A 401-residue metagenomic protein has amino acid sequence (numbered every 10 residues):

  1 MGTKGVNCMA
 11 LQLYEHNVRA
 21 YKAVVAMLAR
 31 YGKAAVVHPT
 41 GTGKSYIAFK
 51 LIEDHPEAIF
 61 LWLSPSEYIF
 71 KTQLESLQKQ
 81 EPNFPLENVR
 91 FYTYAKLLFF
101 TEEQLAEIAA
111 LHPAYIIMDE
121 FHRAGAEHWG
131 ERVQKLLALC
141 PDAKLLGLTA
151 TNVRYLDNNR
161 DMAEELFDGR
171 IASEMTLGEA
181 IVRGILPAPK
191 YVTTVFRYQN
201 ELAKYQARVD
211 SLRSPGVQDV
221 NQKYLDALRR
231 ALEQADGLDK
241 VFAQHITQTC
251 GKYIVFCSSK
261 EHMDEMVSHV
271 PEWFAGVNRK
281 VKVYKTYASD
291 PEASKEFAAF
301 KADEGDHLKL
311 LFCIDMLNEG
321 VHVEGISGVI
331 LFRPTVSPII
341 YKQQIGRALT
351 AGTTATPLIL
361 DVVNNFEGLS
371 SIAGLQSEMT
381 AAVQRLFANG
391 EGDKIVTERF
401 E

Functional and structural regions predicted by a protein language model:
R30-L51: Walker A/P-loop
S45-Q78, S258-E261: Conserved Walker A/P-loop ATP-binding site and its immediately adjacent core in helicase/helicase-like ATPase domains
F70-T72, L77-E107: Inter-Walker segment of RecA-like/P-loop motor cores
I108-G147, V153: SF2 helicase catalytic motif II
D157-G251, V267: Interdomain helical connector at the RecA1-RecA2 junction of SF1/SF2 helicase-like NTPases
A180-R183, P187, T350-E401: A conserved SF2-helicase RecA2
K280-L317: Conserved helicase ATPase core of P-loop NTP-dependent helicases/translocases
S337-T353: Conserved SF2 helicase motif VI
